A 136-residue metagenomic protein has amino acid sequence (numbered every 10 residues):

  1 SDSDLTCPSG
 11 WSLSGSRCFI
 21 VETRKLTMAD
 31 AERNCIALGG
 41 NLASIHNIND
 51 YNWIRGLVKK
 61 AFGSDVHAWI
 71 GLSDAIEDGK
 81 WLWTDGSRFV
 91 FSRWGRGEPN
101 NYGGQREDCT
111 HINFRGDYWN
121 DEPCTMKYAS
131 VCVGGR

Functional and structural regions predicted by a protein language model:
S1-R136: Extracellular, disulfide-bonded carbohydrate-recognition/adhesion ectodomains, dominated by C-type lectin-like domains
